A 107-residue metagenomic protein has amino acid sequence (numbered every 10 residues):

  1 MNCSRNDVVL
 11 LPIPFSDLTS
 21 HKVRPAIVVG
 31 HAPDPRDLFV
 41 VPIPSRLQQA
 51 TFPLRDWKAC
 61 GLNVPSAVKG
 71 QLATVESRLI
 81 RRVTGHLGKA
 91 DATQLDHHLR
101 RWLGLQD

Functional and structural regions predicted by a protein language model:
M1-D107: Conserved functional hotspots at enzyme active or ligand-binding sites that engage polyanionic ligands
